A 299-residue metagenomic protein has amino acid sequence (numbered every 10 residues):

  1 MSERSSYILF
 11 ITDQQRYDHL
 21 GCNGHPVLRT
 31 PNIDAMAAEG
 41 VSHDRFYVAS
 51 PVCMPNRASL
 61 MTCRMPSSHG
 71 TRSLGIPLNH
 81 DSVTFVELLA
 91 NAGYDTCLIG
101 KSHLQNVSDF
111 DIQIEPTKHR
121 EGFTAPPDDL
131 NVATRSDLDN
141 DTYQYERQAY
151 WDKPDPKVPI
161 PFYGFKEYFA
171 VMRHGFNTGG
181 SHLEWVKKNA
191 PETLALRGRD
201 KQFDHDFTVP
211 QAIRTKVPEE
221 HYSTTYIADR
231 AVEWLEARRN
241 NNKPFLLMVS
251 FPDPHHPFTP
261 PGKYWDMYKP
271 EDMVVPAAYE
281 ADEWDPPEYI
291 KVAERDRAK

Functional and structural regions predicted by a protein language model:
M1-K299: Formylglycine-dependent sulfatase
